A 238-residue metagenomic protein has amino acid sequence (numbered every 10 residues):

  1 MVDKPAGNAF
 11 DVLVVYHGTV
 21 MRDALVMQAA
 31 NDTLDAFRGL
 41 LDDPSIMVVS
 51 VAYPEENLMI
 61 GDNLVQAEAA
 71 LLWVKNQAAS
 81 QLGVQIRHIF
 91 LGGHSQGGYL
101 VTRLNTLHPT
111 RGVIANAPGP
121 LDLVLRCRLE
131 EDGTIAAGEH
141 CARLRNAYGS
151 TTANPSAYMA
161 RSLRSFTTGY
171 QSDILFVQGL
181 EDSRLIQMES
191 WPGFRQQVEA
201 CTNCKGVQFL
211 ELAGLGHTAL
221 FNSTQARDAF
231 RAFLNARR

Functional and structural regions predicted by a protein language model:
M1-A9: Short beta-strand-to-loop junctions in surface cap/lid or active-site-entrance loops
N8-F10, G18-L58, R184: Short substrate-entry loop that stabilizes the transition state in hydrolases
I60, V177, R184, S190-R195 (+1 more regions): C-terminal catalytic histidine-bearing segment of alpha/beta-hydrolase fold enzymes
A69-S95, L107: Gly/Ser-rich "nucleophile elbow"/oxyanion-hole loop immediately N-terminal to the catalytic nucleophile in hydrolases
G98-H108: Short glycine-enriched nucleophile-adjacent loop and the immediately C-terminal alpha-helix near the catalytic center
P109-P120: A conserved short beta-strand
P118, L123-F166: Mobile cap/lid helix-loop segments that gate and shape the active-site cleft of serine hydrolases
Y170, F176-G179: Short beta-strand/loop motif that positions the catalytic acidic residue of the alpha/beta-hydrolase fold
